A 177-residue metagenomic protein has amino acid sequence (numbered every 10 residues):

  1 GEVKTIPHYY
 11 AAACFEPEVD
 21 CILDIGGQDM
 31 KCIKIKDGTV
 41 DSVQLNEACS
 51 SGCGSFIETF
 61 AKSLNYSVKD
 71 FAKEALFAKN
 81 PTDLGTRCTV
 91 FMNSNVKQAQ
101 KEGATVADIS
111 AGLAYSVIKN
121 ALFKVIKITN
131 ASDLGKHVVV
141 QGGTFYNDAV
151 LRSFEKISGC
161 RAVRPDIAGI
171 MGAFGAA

Functional and structural regions predicted by a protein language model:
G1-G26, K31-S42, I126-T129, F174-A177: Conserved phosphate-binding catalytic cores of ATP/NTP-utilizing and phosphoryl-transfer enzymes
K4-T5, E155-F174: Conserved phosphate-binding/catalytic loops in two-lobed NTP-binding clefts
G26-K36, R87-S94, T144-G159: Acidic-glycine-rich active-site phosphate/pyrophosphate-binding loop
D37-N80, G169-G172: Glycine-rich phosphate-binding loop plus the immediately following alpha-helix
S94-F123: Adenine-nucleotide phosphate-binding core of ATP-dependent small-molecule kinases
S116, S132-E155, A168-G169: Glycine-rich phosphate-binding loops at beta-strand->alpha-helix junctions
A121-G135: Phosphate/pyrophosphate-binding loops at sites that engage ATP/ADP/AMP, CoA/4′-phosphopantetheine, polyphosphate
